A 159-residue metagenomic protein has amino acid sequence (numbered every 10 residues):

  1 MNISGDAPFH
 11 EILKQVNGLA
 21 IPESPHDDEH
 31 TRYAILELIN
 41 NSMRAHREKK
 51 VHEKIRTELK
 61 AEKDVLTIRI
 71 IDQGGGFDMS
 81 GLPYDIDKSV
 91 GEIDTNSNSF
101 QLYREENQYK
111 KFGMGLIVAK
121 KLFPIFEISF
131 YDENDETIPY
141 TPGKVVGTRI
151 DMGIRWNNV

Functional and structural regions predicted by a protein language model:
M1-S24, D85-N96: Helix-loop-beta hinge of the Bergerat
P25-E58, K120-K121: Conserved ATP-binding N-box helix of the HATPase_c
E58-K60, S129: Solvent-exposed beta-strand sheet faces enriched in polar/charged residues
K60-I68: Short beta-strand-loop-beta element adjacent to the nucleotide/active-site pocket used for signaling
T67-K111: Glycine-rich/acidic phosphate-handling loop/turn and adjacent ATP-lid/helix of nucleotide-binding kinase/ATPase domains
G76, E133-D151: Glycine-rich nucleotide-binding loop
M114-E136: Conserved glycine-/histidine-rich ATP-lid loop and adjacent helix of the Bergerat-fold HATPase_c
M152-W156: C-terminal beta-strand of the catalytic ATP-binding
